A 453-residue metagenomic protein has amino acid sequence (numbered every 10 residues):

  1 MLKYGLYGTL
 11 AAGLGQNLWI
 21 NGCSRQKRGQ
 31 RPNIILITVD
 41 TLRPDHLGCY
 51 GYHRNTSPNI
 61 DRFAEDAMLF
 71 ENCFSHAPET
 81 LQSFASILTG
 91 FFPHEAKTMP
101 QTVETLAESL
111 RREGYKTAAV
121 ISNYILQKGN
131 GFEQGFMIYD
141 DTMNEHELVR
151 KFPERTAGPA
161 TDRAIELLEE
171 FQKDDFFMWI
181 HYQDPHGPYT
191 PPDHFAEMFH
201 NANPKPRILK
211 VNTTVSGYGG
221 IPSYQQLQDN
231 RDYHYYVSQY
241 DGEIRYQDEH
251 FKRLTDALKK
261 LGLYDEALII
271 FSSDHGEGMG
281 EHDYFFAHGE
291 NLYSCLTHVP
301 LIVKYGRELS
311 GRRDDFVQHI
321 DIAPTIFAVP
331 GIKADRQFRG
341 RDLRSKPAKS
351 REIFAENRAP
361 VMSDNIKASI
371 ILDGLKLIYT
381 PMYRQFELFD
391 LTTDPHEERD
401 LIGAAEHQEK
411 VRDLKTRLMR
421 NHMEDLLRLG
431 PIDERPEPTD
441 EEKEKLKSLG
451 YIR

Functional and structural regions predicted by a protein language model:
M1-R453: Catalytic domains that recognize anionic headgroups
